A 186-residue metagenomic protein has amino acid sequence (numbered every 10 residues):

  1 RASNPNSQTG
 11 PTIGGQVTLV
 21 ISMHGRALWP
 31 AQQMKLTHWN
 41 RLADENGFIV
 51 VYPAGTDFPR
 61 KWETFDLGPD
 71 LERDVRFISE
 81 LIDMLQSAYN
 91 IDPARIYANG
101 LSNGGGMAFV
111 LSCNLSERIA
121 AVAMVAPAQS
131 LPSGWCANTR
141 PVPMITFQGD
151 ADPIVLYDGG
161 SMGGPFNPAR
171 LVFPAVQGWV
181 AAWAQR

Functional and structural regions predicted by a protein language model:
R1-N6, G10-Y97, M107-V110, N114 (+1 more regions): Serine-hydrolase catalytic machinery in alpha/beta-hydrolase-like enzymes
L42, N114-R118, A182, R186: Alpha-helical structural signal in soluble globular domains
T64-P69, P165-L171: Active-site rim elements
S87-A88, A94-V142, P153: Primarily recognizes the serine-hydrolase "nucleophile elbow" in alpha/beta-hydrolase and SGNH/GDSL folds
T146-Q148: Short beta-strand/loop motif that positions the catalytic acidic residue of the alpha/beta-hydrolase fold
A151-P153, R186: Phosphate/oxyanion-binding loops and surfaces in catalytic or ligand/nucleic-acid-binding neighborhoods
P153-D158, G164, V172-A175: Conserved alpha/beta-hydrolase "acid-adjacent" motif
A169-R186: Acidic, glycine-rich loop-and-strand cores that form catalytic or ligand-binding grooves in diverse globular domains
